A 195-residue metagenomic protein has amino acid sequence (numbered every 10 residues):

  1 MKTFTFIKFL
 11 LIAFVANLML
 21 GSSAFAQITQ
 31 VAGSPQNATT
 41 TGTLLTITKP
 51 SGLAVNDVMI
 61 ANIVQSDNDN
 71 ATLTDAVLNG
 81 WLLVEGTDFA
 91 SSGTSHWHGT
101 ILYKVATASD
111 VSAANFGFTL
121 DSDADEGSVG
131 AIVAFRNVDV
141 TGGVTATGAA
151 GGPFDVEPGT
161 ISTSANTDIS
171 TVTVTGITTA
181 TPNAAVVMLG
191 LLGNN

Functional and structural regions predicted by a protein language model:
M1-Q27: Sec-dependent, cleavable N-terminal signal peptides
A26-N195: Primarily extracytoplasmic/secreted proteins and surface-exposed domains characterized by disulfide-bonded cysteine
